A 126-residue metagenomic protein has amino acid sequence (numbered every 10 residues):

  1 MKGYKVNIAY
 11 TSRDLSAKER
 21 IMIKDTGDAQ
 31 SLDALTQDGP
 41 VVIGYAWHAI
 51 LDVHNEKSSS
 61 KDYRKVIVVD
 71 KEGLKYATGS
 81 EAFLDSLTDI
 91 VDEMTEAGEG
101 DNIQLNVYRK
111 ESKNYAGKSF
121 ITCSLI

Functional and structural regions predicted by a protein language model:
M1-G73, N114-A116, T122-I126: OB-fold ssDNA-binding interfaces and closely related basic DNA-contact patches used across DNA replication/repair
Y76-L87: GIY-YIG-like beta-to-alpha core
S86-N106: Short nucleic-acid-contacting surface segments enriched for D/E, G, S/T with interspersed K/R
N102-K118: A short, charged
